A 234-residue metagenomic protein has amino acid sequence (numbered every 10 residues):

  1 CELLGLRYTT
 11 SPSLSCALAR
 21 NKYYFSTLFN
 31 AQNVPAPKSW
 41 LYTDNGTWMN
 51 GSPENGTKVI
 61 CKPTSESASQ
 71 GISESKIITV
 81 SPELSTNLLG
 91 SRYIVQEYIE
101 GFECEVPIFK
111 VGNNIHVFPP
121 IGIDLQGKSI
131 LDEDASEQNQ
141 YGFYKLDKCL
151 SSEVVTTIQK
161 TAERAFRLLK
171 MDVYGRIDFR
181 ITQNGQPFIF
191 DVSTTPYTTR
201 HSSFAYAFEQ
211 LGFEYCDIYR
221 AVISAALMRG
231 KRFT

Functional and structural regions predicted by a protein language model:
C1, F166-T198, F208: Conserved metal-phosphate-binding beta-hairpin within the catalytic cores of diverse ATP-dependent phosphoryl-transfer
E2-L14, L18-R20, Y24, T43-N50 (+3 more regions): ATP-binding N-terminal substructure of ATP-dependent carboxylate-amine bond-forming enzymes
R7-Y8, A36, V59, Y215: Hydrophobic beta-strand scaffold residues
C16-G101, T156: Active-site nucleotide/adenylate-binding loops and adjacent lid/helix of ATP-dependent enzymes
W40-Y42, I72-V80, I108-V111, T182 (+2 more regions): Short beta-strand-to-turn element immediately C-terminal to the catalytic PLP-Schiff-base lysine in fold type I
A68-S69, Q126, S193-A207: Glycine-rich phosphate/pyrophosphate-binding beta-alpha loops
T79-V154, K160, Q186-F188: Phosphate-binding site of ATP-dependent enzymes
F143-C149, L168, I181-Q183, R220-T234: Peripheral (often C-terminal) accessory segments that flank ATP-dependent C-N-forming ligase machineries
